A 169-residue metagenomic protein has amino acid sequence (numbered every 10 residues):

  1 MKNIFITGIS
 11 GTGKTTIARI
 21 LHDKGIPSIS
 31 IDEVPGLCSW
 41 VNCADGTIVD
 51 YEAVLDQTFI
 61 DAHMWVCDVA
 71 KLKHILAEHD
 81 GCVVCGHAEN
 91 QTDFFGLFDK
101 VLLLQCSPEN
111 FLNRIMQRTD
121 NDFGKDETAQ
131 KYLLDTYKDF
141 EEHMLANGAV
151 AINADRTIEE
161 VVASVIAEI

Functional and structural regions predicted by a protein language model:
I6: Hydrophobic anchor at the beta1->P-loop junction of P-loop NTPases
T12: ATP-binding Walker
T15: Walker A/P-loop
R19-V69: Conserved substrate/cofactor phosphate-moiety recognition/catalytic segment in nucleotide-dependent phosphotransferases
E78-V83: Loop/turn-to-beta-strand initiation segments
G86-N90: Short, polar loop motifs at secondary-structure junctions
Q91, D120-S164: Small-molecule kinase domains that catalyze NTP-dependent phosphoryl transfer to phosphate-bearing small molecules
L97-R118: Conserved phosphate-donor/acceptor-positioning beta-strand/loop module used by diverse small-molecule
